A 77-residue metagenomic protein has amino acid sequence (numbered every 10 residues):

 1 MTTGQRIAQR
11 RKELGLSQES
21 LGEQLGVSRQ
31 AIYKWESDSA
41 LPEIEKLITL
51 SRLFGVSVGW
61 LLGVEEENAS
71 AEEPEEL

Functional and structural regions predicted by a protein language model:
M1-E13: A short, Lys/Arg-rich alpha-helix, primarily the initiator
R6, S17, E43-K46, S57: Residues that mark the N-terminal boundary/hinge immediately upstream of a DNA-recognition element
K12, E23, R52: Alpha-helical residues within the helix-turn-helix
K12, G26, S37-S39, E66: Residue-level detection of the helix-turn-helix DNA-binding "recognition helix"
G15-K34: Short alpha-helical DNA-recognition segment
G26, E45-W60: DNA major-groove recognition helix of helix-turn-helix/homeodomain DNA-binding modules
V64-L77: Short, charged recognition helix plus adjacent turn of helix-turn-helix-like nucleic-acid-binding domains
